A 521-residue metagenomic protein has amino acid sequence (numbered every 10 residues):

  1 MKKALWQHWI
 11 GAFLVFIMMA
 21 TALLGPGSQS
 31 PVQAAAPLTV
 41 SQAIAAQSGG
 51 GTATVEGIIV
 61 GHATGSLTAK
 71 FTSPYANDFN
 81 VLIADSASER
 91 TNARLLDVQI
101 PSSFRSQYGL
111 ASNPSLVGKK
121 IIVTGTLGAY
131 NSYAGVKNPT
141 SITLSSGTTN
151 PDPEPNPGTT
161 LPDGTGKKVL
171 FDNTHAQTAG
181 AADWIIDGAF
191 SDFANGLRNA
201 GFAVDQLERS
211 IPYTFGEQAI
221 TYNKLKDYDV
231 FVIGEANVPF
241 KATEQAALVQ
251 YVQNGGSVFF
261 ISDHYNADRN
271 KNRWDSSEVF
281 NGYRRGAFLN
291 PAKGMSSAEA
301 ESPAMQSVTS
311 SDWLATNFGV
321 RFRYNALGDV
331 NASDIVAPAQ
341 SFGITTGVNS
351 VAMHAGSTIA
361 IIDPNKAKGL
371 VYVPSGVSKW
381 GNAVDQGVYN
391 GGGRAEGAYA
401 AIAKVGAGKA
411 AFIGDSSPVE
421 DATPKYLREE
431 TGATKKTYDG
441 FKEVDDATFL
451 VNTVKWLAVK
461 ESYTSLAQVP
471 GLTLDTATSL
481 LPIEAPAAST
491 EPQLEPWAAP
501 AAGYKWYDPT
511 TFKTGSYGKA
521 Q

Functional and structural regions predicted by a protein language model:
K2-L14: Bacterial N-terminal signal peptides that target proteins for export
A20-A36: Sec-dependent signal peptide cleavage junction
A35-P151: OB-fold single-stranded nucleic acid-binding module
G61, A87-R90, G128-S132, H175-T178 (+7 more regions): Solvent-exposed loop/turn segments at secondary-structure junctions within structured extracellular/periplasmic domains
P151-K167, A176, D385-Q521: Extracellular ligand-binding/catalytic regions of CAZymes and related secreted enzymes and adhesion modules
Q177-F190: Glycine- and acidic-residue-enriched helix-capping/strand-helix junction motifs
V238-F342: A glycine-rich, often tryptophan-bearing local segment used as a flexible ligand/cofactor-contacting loop or short
D312-D421, Q521: Catalytic beta-strand/loop cores that center a nucleophilic Ser/Cys/Thr and support acyl-enzyme chemistry
